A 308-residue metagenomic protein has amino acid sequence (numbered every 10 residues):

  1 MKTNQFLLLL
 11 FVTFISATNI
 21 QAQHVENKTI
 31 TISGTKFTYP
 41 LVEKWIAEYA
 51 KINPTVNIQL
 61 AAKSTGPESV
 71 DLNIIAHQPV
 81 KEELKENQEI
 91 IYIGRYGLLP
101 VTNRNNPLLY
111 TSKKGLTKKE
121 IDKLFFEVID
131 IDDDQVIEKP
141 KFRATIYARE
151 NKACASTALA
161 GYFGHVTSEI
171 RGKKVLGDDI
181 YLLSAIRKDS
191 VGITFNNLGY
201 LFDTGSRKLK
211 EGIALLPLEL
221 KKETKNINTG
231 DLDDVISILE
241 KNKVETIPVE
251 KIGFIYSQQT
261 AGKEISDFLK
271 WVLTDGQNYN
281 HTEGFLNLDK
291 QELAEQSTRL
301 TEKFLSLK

Functional and structural regions predicted by a protein language model:
M1-I30: Bacterial Sec-dependent N-terminal signal peptides
Q23-E127: N-terminal segment of the mature folded domain
T29, I52-A61, K141-T145, Y162-G177 (+1 more regions): A local structural motif
T38-W45, T117-I121, F125, N151 (+6 more regions): Stable alpha-helical elements in mature extracytoplasmic
A47, K123-K174: Ligand-binding cleft/hinge of the Venus flytrap
E82-Y96, D203-N242: Ligand-binding "clamshell"
K152-E223: Ligand-binding pocket segment of bilobal, Venus flytrap-like solute-binding proteins
E245-K308: Extracellular/periplasmic juxtamembrane helices and adjacent flexible linkers that interface with membrane partners
